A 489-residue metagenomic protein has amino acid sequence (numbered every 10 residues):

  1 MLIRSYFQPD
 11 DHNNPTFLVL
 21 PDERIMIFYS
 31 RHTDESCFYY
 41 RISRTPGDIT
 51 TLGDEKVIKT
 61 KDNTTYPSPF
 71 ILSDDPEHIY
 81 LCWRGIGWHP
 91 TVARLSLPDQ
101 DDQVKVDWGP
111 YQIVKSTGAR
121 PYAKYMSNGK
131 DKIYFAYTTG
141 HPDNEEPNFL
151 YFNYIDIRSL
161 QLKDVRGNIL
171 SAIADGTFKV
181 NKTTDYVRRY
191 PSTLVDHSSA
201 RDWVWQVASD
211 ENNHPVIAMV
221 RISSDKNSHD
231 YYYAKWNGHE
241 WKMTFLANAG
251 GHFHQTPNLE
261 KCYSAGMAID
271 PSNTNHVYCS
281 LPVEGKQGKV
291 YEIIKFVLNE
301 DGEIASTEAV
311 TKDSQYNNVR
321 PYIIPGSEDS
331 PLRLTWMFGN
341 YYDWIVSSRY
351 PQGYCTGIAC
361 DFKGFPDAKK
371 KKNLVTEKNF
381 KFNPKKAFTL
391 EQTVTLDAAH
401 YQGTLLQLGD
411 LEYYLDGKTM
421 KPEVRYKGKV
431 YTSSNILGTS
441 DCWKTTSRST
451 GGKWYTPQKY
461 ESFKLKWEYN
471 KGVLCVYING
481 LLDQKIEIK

Functional and structural regions predicted by a protein language model:
M1-K369: Extracellular, repeat-based ectodomains that mediate carbohydrate processing or recognition
R4-S5, P15, E377-K381, S449-Y455: Beta-strand-rich interaction surfaces with strong enrichment in secreted/lumenal proteins
V220-I222, T393-A399, K466-E468: Solvent-exposed strand-to-loop "edge" motifs in beta-rich extracellular domains
K372-T432: Extracellular glycan-recognition modules
V424-F463: Short, aromatic/His-centered strand-loop micro-motif at the edge of beta-sheets
K427, Y477-G480: Short strand-turn-strand beta-turns centered on an Asx-Gly dipeptide
K459-C475: Localized edge beta-strand/strand-to-loop motifs within extracellular or lumenal beta-rich domains
L481-K489: Short, solvent-exposed beta-strand-to-loop segments that form ligand-recognition rims of beta-rich domains
